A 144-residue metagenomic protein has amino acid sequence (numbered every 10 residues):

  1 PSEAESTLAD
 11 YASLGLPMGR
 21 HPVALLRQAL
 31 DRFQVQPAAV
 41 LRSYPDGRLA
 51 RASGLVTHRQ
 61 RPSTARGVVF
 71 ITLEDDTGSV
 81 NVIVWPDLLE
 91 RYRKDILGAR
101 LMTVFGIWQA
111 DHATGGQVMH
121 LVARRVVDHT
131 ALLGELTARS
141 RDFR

Functional and structural regions predicted by a protein language model:
P1-R144: Noncatalytic, beta-rich nucleic-acid-contacting surfaces in large DNA/RNA-processing enzymes
